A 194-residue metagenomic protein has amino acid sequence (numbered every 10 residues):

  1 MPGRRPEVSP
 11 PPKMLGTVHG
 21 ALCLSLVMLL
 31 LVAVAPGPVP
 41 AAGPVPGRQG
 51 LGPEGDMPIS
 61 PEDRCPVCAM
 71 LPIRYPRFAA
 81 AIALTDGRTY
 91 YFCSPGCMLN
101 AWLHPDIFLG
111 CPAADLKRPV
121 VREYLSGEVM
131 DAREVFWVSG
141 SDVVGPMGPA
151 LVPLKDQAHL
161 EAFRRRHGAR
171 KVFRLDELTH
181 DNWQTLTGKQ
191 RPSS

Functional and structural regions predicted by a protein language model:
M1-V18: N-terminal secretory signal peptides that target proteins for export/translocation
P10, L24-L26, S194: Compositionally biased regions
A21-A33: Bacterial N-terminal signal peptides
V34-S194: Intrinsically disordered, low-complexity terminal tails/loops enriched in metal-binding residues
